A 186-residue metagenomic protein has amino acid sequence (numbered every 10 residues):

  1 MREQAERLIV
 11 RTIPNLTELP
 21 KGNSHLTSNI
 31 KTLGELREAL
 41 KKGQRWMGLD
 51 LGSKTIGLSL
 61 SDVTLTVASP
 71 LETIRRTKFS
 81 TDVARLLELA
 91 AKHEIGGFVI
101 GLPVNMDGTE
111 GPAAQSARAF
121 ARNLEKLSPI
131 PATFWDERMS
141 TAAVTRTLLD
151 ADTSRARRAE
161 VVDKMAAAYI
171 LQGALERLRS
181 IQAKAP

Functional and structural regions predicted by a protein language model:
Q4-R7, L19: Cationic, low-complexity basic patches in intrinsically disordered or flexible, solvent-exposed regions
G22-L49, K54, S59-P186: Phosphate- and other anionic-substrate recognition elements at nucleic-acid/protein interfaces
